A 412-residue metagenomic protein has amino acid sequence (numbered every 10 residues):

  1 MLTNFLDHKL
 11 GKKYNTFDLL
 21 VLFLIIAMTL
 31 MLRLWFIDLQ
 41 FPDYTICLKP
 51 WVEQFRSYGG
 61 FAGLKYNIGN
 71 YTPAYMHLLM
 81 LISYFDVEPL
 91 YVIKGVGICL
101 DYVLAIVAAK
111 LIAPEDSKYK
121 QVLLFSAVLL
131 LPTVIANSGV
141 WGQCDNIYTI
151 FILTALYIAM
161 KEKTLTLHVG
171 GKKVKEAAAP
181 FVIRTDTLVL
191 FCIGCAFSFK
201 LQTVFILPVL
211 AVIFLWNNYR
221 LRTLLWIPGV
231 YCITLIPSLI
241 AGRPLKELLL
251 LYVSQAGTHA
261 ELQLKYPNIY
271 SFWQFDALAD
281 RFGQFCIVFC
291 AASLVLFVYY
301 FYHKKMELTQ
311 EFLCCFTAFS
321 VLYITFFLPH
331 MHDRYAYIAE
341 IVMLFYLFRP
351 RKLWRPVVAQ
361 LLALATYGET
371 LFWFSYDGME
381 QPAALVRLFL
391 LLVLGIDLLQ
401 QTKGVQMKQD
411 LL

Functional and structural regions predicted by a protein language model:
M1-L34, V107, A113-F125, I183 (+3 more regions): Start-transfer (signal-anchor) and selected internal transmembrane alpha helices of multi-pass inner/ER membrane
L2-F5, F36, L248-N268, Y299 (+2 more regions): Transmembrane helical bundles and short interhelical boundary loops of multi-pass, membrane-embedded
L2-N4, H168, F205-G229: Perimembrane helix-loop-helix junctions
Y14-I46, I98, L130-A136, G229-R243 (+1 more regions): Transmembrane signal-anchor helices characteristic of membrane glycosylation enzymes that use polyprenol
F17-D18, T29, Y102, P244 (+3 more regions): Aromatic/glycine/proline-enriched transmembrane-helix motif characteristic of membrane-embedded glycan-assembly enzymes
K49-S57, K65-V92, A260-A277: Short hydrophobic/aromatic helix or loop-helix immediately within or flanking a transmembrane segment in polytopic
G95-D116, I150, T154, A292-H303: Transmembrane-helix motifs of polytopic, lipid-linked glycan transferases
A136-N137, A155-I158, D186-I213, I233 (+1 more regions): Membrane-interface alpha helices of multi-pass inner-membrane proteins
